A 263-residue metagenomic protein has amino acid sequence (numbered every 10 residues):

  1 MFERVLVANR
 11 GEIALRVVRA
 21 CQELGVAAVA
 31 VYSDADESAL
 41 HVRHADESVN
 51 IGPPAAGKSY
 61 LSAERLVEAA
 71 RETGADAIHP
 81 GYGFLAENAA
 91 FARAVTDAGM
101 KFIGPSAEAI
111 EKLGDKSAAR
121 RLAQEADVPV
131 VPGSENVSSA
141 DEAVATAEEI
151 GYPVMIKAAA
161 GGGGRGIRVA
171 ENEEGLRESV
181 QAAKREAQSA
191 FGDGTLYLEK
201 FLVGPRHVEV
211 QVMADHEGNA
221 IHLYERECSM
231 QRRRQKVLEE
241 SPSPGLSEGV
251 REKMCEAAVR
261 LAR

Functional and structural regions predicted by a protein language model:
M1-R263: N-terminal beta-alpha lobe that positions the nucleotide/phosphoryl donor in ATP/NTP-coupled carboxylate activation
